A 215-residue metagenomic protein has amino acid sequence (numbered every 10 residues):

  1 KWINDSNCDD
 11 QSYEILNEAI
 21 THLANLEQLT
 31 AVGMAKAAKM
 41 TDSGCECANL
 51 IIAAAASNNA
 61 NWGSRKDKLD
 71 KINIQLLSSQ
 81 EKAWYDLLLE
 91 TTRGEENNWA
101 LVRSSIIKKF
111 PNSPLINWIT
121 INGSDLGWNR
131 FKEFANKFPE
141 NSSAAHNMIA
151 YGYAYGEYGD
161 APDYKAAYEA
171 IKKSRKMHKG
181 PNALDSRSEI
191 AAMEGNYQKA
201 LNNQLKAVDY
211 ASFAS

Functional and structural regions predicted by a protein language model:
K1-E14, N73-E81, F138: TPR-adjacent "capping" and linker segments in tetratricopeptide-repeat scaffold/adaptor proteins
C8-A37, T41, K82-E95, I119: Alpha-helical segment of the N-proximal tetratricopeptide repeat
Q11, G44-C47, S79, P111-I116 (+3 more regions): Residue-level recognition of tetratricopeptide repeat
I15, N49, A83, N117-T120 (+2 more regions): TPR repeat positional signature
I20, A54, L88, N122 (+2 more regions): Residue-level recognition of tetratricopeptide repeat
N25, N59, R93-G94, D125 (+2 more regions): Structural motif corresponding to the intra-repeat A-B loop/turn of tetratricopeptide repeats
L29, G33-S64, K108-S124: Short, charge-rich amphipathic alpha-helical segments embedded in non-transmembrane helical bundles/solenoids
A35-K36, G63-Q75, E96-K108, G127-P139 (+2 more regions): Alpha-helical repeat scaffolds
